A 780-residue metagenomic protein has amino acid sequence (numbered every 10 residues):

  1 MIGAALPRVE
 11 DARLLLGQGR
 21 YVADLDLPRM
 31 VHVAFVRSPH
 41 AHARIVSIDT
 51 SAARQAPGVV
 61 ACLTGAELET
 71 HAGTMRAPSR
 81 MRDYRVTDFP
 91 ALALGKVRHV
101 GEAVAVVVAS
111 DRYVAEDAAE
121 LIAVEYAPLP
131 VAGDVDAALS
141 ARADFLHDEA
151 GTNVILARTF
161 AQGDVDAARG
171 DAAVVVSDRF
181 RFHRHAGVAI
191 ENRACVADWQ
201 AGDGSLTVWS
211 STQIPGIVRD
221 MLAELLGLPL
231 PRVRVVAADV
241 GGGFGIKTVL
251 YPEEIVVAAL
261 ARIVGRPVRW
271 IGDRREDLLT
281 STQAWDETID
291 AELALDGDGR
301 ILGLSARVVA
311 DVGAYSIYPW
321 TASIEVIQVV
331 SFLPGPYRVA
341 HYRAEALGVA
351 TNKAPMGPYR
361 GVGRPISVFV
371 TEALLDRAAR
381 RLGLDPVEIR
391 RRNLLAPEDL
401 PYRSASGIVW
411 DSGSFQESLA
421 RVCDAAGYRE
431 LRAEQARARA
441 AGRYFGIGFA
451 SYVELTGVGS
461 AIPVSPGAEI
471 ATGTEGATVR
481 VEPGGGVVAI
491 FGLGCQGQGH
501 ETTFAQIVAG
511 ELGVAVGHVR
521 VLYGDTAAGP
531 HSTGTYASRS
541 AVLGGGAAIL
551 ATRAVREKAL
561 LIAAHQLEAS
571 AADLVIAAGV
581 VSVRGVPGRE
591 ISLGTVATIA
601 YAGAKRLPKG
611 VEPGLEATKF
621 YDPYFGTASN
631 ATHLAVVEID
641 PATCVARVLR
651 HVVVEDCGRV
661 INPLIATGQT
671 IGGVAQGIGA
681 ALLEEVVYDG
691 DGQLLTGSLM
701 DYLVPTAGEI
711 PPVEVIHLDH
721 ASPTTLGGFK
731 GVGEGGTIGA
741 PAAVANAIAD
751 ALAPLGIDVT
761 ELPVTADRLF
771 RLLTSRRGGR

Functional and structural regions predicted by a protein language model:
M1-G151, I155, V175-D178, G459 (+2 more regions): Flexible, low-hydrophobicity surface segments
A4, E10-R13, R80-R82, T87 (+5 more regions): Glycine-rich loop/linker segments at domain edges
A12-R13, E120-L129, G133, Q213-P215 (+7 more regions): Extended active-site and interfacial segments that coordinate phosphate-rich ligands in large catalytic machineries
Q55-A56, G65-A66, G227-R232, R262-R269 (+4 more regions): C-terminal catalytic domains of large/alpha subunits in multi-subunit enzymes
A72-A77, A118-L121, R219-M221, F244-L250 (+12 more regions): Short acidic, glycine/serine/threonine-rich loops at helix termini
A77-S79, G170-H185, W270-D277, Y318-A322 (+2 more regions): Short Pro/Gly-enriched beta-strand edge/turn motifs at strand-loop
D144-L226, L394-G486, L695-E709, E714-I716: Helix-loop-helix junctions that connect adjacent transmembrane helices in secondary transporters/permeases, recognized
G243-G265, R269-I271, H500-V508: Thiamine diphosphate
